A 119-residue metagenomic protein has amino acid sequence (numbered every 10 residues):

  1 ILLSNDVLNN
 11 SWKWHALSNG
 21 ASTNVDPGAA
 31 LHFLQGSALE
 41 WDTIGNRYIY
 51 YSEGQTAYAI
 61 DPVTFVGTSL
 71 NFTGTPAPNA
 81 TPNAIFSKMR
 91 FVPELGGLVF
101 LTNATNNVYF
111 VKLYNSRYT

Functional and structural regions predicted by a protein language model:
I1-T119: Kelch-like beta-propeller repeat domains
